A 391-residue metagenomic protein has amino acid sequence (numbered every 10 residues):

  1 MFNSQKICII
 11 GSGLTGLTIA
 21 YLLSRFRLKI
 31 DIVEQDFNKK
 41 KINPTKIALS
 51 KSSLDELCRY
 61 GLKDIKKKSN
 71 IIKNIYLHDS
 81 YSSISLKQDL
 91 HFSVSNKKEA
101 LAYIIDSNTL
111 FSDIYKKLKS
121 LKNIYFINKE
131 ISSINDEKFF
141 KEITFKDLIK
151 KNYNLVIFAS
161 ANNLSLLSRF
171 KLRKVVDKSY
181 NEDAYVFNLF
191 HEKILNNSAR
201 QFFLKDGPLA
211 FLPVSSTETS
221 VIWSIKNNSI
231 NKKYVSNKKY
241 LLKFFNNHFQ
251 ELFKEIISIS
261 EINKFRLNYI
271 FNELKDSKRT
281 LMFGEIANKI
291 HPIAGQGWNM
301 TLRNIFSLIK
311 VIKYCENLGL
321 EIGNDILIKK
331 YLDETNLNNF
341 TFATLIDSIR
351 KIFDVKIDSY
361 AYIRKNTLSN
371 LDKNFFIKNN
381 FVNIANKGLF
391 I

Functional and structural regions predicted by a protein language model:
M1-G13: Beta1/beta-strand and adjacent pyrophosphate-binding region of the FAD-binding site in flavoprotein oxidoreductases
F2, D55-R59, N70-R169, K178-E182: Conserved N-terminal helical subregion
I10, S24-T45: Glycine-rich FAD pyrophosphate-binding loop
G16-L17: N-terminal Rossmann-fold NAD(P) dinucleotide-binding loop
T45-S69: N-terminal glycine-rich dinucleotide-binding loop that anchors FAD/FMN and/or NAD(P) in oxidoreductases
N152, A159-F253, I262: Conserved FAD-binding catalytic core of PHBH/FMO-like flavoproteins
N231-E316, G323-I326: FAD/FMN-dependent oxidoreductases across multiple families
K310-I391: C-terminal helical "tail/cap" subdomain of flavin- and related membrane-associated enzymes
